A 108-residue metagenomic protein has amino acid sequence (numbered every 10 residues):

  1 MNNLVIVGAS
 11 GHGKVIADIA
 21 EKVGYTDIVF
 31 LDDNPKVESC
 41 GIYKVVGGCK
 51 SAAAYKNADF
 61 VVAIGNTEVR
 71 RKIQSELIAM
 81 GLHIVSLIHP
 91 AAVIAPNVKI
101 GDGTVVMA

Functional and structural regions predicted by a protein language model:
M1-C40, V46-A54, V105: Hydrophobic, well-ordered beta-alpha structural blocks that scaffold small-molecule cofactor pockets
G8, Y25, L82, N97-V98 (+1 more regions): Alpha-helix boundary/interfacial micro-motifs
G11-H12, E68-V69, K99: Short alpha-helical
A17, K36-I94: Phosphate-bearing ligand-interacting subdomains that bind or position ATP/ADP/UDP/GDP/NAD(P) or nucleotide-linked
V23, V62-A63, L77-I78, G101 (+1 more regions): General N-terminal targeting signals
S86-I88, A92-I94, V98, D102-A108: A structural motif detector for beta-strand N-caps
